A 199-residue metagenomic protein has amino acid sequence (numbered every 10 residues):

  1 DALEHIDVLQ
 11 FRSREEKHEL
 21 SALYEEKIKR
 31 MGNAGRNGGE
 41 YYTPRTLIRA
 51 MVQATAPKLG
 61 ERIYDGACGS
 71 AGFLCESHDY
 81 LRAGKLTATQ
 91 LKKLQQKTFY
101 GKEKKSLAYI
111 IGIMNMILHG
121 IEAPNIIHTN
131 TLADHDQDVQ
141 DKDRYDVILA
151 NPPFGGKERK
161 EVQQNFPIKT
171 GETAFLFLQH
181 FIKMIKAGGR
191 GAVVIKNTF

Functional and structural regions predicted by a protein language model:
D1-G35: Long recognition/docking surfaces used for binding and targeting
E19-Y24, A83-G84, K186: Short, flexible segments with low predicted structural confidence
G38-A150, G155-K157, V162, K169-G171 (+2 more regions): Conserved S-adenosyl-L-methionine
I185-G191: Short glycine-dipeptide loop
